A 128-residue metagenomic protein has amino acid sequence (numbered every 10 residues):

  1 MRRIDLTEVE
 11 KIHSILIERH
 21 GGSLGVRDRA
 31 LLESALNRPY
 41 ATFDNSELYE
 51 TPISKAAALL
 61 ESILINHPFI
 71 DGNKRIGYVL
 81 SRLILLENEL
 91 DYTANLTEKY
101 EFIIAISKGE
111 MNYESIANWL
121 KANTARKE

Functional and structural regions predicted by a protein language model:
M1-E128: FIC/Doc superfamily catalytic core
